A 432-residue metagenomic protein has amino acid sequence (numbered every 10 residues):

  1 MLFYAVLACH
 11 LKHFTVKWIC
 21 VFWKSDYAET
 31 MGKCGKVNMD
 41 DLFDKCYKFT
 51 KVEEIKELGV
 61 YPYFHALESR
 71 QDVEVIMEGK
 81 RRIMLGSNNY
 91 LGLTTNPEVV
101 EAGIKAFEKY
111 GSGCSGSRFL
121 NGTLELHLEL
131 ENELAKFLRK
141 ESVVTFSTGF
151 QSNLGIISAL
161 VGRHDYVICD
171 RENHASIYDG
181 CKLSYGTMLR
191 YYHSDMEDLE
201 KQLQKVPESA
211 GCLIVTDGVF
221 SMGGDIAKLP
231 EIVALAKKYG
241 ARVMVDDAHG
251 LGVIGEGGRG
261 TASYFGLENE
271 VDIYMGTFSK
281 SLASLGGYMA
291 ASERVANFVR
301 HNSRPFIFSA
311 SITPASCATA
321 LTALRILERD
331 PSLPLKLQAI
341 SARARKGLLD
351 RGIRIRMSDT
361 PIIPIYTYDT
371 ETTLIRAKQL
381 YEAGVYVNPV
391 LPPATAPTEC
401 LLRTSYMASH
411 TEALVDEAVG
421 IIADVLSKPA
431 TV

Functional and structural regions predicted by a protein language model:
M1-Y4, H13, K24, T30-K36 (+7 more regions): PLP-dependent enzyme catalytic core of the Aspartate aminotransferase-like
D40-S112, A241: N-terminal "arm"/small-domain region of PLP-dependent enzymes with the aminotransferase-like
E101, K105-G149: Conserved N-terminal alpha-helix of the aminotransferase class I/II PLP-enzyme fold
I156-A175: Conserved PLP-anchoring active-site segment centered on the Schiff-base-forming lysine
L189, H193-V245: Active-site phosphate-binding strand-loop segment of PLP-dependent enzymes
Y239-R242, H249, I254-D359, T372: Active-site C-terminal subdomain of aminotransferase-like
L335-A342, L349-A383, A394, T398-E399 (+1 more regions): Conserved PLP-binding catalytic core of the aspartate aminotransferase-like
